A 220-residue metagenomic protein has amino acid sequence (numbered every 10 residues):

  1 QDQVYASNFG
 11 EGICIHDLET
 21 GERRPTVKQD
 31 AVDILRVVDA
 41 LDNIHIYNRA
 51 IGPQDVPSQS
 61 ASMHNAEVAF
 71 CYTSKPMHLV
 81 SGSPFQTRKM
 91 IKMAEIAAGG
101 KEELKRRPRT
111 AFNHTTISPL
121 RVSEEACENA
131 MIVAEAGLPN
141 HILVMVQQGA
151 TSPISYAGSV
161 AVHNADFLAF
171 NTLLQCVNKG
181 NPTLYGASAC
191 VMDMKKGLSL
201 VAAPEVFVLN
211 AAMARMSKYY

Functional and structural regions predicted by a protein language model:
Q1-V4, T20-G21, K92, L120-S123: Proteins with a high burden of low-complexity, intrinsically disordered sequence enriched in S/T/G/P/A and R, requiring
Q3, N8-N43: A generic, well-ordered mixed alpha/beta core segment in the N-terminal half of proteins
T26-Y220: Helix-rich catalytic cores of soluble enzyme domains
